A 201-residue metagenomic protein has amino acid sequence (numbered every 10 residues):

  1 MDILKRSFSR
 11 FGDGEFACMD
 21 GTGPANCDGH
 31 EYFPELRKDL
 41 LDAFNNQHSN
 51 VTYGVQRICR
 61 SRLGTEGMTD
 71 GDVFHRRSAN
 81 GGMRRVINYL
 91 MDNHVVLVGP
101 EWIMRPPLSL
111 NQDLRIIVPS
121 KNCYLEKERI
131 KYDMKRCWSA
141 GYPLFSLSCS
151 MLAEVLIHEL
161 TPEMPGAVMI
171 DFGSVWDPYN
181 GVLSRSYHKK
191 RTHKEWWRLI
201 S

Functional and structural regions predicted by a protein language model:
M1-L110: Electropositive, gly/pro-rich neighborhoods at or near active sites that engage anionic ligands
G12, I117-S120, G173: Residues at the C-termini of beta-strands that transition into short coil/loop
G14-E15, S150-L152: Short glycine-rich anion-binding loops that position phosphate/pyrophosphate groups of nucleotides and phosphorylated
E15, R60, K121-N122, W176: Residue-level detector of flexible, active-site-proximal loop/helix-junction positions within diverse enzyme catalytic
V95-G141, M164: Conserved nucleotide-cofactor-binding alpha/beta core module
L144-S148: Short catalytic-loop micro-motif centered on adjacent basic/acidic residues
L152-S201: C-terminal functional extensions of proteins
